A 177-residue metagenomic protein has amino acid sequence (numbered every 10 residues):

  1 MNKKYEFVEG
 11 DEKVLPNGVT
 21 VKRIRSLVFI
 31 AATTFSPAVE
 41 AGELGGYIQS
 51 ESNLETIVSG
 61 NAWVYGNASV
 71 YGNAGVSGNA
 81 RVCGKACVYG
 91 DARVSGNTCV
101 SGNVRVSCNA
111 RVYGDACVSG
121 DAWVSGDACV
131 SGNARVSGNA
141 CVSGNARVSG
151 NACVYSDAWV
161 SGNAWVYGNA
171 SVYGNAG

Functional and structural regions predicted by a protein language model:
M1-E55: Terminal amphipathic alpha-helical/low-complexity segments used for targeting or macromolecular assembly
S59-G177: Thr-biased low-complexity repeat/linker tracts and other Thr-enriched repetitive architectures
